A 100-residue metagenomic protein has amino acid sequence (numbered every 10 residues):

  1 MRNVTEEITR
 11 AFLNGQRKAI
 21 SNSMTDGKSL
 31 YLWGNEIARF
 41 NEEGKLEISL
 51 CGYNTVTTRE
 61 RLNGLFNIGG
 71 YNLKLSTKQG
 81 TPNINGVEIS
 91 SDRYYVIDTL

Functional and structural regions predicted by a protein language model:
M1-L100: Terminal leader/tail segments of proteins
